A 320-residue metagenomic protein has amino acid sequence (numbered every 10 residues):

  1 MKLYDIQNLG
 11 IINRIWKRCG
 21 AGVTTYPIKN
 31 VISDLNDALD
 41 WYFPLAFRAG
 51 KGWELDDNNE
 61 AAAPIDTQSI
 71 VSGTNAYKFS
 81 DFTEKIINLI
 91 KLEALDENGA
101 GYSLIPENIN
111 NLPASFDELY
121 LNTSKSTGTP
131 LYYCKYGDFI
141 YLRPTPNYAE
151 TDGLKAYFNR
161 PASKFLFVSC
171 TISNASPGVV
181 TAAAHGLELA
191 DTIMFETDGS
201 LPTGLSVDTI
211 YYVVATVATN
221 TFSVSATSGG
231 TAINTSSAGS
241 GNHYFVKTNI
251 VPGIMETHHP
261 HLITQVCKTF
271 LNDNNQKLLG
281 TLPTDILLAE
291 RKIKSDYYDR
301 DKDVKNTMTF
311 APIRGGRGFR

Functional and structural regions predicted by a protein language model:
M1-K17, A21, K29-F47, I109-S169 (+1 more regions): Internal mixed-charge
D34-F116, T257-L271: Divalent metal-cofactor coordination and adjacent catalytic microenvironments
P44, N58, F82-K85, L95-N98 (+8 more regions): Generic structural motif
I70-S72, D96-N98, C134-F139, C170-P177 (+1 more regions): Short, ordered beta-strand-loop transition motifs
Y77-D81, K135-N147, S176-A183, V224: Generic recognition of long tandem-repeat/solenoid scaffolds
N88-I90, D152-L154, D191: Short beta-strand/loop motifs in extracellular/secreted proteins, especially within beta-sandwich accessory domains
F158, L166-I250: Small/polar beta-strand repeat architecture
